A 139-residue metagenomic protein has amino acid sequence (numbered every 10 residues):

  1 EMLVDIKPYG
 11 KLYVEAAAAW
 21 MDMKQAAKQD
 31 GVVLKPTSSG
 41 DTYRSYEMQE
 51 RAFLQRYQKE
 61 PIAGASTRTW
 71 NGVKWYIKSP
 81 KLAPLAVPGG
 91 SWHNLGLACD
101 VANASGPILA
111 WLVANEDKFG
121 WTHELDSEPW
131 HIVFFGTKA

Functional and structural regions predicted by a protein language model:
E1-A139: Cell-envelope/glycan interface and biosynthesis
